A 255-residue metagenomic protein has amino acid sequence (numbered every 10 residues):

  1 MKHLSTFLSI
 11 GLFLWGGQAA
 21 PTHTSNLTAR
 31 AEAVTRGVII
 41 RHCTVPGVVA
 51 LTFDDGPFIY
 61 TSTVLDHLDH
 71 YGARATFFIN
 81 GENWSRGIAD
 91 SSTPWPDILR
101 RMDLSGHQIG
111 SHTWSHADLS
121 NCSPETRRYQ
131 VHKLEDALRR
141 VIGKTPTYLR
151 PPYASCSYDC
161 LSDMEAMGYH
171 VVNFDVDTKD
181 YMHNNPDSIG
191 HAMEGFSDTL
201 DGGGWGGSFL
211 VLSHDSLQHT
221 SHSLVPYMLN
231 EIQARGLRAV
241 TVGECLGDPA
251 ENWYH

Functional and structural regions predicted by a protein language model:
M1-T24: Fungal secretory targeting signals
H23-P146, G247: Active-site beta->alpha N-cap acidic-glycine motif
V34-C43, H70-Y71, A75, S85 (+1 more regions): C-terminal domain-boundary segment and adjacent tail
F53-G56, F78-E82, H112-S115, R150-A154 (+3 more regions): Active-site-proximal beta-strand/loop segments in catalytic clefts of secreted hydrolases
T63-H67, I98, C160-D163, L224-M228: A short acidic, amphipathic alpha-helical/loop segment
L68, G87-I88, Y181-D187, E251: Short, charged, surface-exposed secondary-structure boundary motifs
R74, Q108, H170, D177 (+1 more regions): Residue-level detector of anion-binding/catalytic polar loops
S115-K144, S155-G206, S221-S223: Alpha-helical scaffold elements lining the catalytic groove of polysaccharide deacetylases
